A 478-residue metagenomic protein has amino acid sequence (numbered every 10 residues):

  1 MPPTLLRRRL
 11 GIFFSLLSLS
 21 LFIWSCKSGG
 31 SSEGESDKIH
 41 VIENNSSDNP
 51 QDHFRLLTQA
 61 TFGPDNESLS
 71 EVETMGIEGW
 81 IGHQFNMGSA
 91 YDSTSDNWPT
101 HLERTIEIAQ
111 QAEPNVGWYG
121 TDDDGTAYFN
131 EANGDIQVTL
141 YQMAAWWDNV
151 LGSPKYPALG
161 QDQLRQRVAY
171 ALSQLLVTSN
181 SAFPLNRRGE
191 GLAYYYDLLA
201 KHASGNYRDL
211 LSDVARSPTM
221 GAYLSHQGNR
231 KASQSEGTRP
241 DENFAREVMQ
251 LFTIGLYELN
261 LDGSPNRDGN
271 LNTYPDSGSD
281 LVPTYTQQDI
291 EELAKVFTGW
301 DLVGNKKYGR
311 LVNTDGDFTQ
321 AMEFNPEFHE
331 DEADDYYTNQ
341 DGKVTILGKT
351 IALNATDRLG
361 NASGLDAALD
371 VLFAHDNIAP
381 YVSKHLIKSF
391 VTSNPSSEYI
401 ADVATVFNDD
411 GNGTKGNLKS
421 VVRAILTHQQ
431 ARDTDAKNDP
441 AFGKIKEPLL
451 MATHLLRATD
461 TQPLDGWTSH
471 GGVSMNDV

Functional and structural regions predicted by a protein language model:
P2-F13: Bacterial N-terminal signal peptides that target proteins for export
L17-S28, A436, G466, H470-G471: Short hydrophobic alpha-helical membrane-anchoring segments
S20-S46: Bacterial Sec-dependent N-terminal signal peptides
S36-N130, G134, V138-L140, A144 (+2 more regions): His/Asp/Glu-rich metal/cofactor-coordinating catalytic motifs and the adjacent surface-exposed loops that frame enzyme
V138-W146, V150-R167: Amphipathic interfacial helices
L151-P154, L176-N180, A203, F252: Generic hydrophobic/packing signal
D162-R165, L176-P184: Short, contiguous, well-structured surface segments enriched in hydrophobic/aromatic residues
